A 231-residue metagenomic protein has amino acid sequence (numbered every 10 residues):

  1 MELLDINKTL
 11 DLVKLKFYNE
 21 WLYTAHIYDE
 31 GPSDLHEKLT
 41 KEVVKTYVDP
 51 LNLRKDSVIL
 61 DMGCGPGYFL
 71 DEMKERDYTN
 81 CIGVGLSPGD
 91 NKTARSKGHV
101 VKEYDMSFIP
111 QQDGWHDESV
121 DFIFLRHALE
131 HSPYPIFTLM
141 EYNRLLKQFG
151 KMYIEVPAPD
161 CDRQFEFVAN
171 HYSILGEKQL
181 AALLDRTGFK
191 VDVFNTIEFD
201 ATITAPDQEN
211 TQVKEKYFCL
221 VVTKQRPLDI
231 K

Functional and structural regions predicted by a protein language model:
M1-E118, F122, F137-L139, E215-C219 (+1 more regions): Conserved N-terminal segment of class I S-adenosyl-L-methionine
V58, F149-K151: Short glycine-centered segments of the SAM/dcSAM-binding site in methyltransferase folds
F122-P133: A short SAM/SAH-binding and catalytic strip from SAM-dependent methyltransferases
I136-Q148: A short glycine-rich, Lys/Arg-flanked "PGG" loop and its adjoining helix->strand segment in the class I
I154-S173: Short, glycine-/aromatic-enriched active-site segment of Class I SAM-dependent methyltransferases
Y172-T187: Short alpha-helix
F189-D200: Conserved S-adenosyl-L-methionine
T202-K231: Core SAM-dependent methyltransferase catalytic element
